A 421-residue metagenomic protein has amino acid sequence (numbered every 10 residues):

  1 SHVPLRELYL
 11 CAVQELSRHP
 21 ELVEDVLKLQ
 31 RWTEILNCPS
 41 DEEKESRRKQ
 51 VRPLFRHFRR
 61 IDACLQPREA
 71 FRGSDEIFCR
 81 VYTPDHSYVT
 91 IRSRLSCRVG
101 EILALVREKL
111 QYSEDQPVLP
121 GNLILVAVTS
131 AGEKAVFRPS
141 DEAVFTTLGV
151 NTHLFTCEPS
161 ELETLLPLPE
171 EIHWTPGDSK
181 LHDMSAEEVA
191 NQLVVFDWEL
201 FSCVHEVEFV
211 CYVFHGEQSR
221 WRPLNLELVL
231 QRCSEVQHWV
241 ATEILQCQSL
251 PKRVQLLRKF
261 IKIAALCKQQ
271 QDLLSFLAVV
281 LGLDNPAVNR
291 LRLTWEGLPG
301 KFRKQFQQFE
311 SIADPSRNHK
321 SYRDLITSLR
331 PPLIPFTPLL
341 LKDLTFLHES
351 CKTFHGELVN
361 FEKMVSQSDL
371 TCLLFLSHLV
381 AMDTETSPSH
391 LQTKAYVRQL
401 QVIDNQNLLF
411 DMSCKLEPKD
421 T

Functional and structural regions predicted by a protein language model:
S1-E7, F209-P335: Core of folded catalytic or high-affinity ligand/protein-binding domains in predominantly eukaryotic proteins
H2-R72, A104, W295-T421: Intrinsically disordered, proline- and charge-rich regulatory regions of large eukaryotic scaffolds/adaptors
V3-L228, S234, W239-Q246: Intrinsically disordered, Pro/Ser/Thr-rich cytosolic linker and juxtamembrane tail regions that serve as
S17, Q111-Y112, Q269, N289 (+1 more regions): A generic secondary-structure boundary signal that marks alpha-helix termini
N37, N122, N151, N191 (+6 more regions): Detector for Asparagine
T129, V280, S350: A broadly conserved detector of short glycine/acidic/proline-rich loop/turn motifs that flank catalytic sites and bind
